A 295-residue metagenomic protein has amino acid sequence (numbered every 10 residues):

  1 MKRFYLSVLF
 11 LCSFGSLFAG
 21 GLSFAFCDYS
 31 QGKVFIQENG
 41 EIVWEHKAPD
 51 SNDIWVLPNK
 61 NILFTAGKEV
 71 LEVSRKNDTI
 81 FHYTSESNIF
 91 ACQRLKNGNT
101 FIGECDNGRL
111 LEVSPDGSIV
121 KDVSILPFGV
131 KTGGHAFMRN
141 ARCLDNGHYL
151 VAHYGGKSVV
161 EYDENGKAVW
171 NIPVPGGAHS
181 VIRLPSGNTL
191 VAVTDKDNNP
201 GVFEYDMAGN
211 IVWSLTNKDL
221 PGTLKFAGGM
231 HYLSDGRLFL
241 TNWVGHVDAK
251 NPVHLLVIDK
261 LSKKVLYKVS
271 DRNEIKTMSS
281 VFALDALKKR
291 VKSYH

Functional and structural regions predicted by a protein language model:
F4-G15: Sec-dependent N-terminal signal peptides
G20-H295: Histidine-/acidic-rich catalytic cores in large beta-rich domains
